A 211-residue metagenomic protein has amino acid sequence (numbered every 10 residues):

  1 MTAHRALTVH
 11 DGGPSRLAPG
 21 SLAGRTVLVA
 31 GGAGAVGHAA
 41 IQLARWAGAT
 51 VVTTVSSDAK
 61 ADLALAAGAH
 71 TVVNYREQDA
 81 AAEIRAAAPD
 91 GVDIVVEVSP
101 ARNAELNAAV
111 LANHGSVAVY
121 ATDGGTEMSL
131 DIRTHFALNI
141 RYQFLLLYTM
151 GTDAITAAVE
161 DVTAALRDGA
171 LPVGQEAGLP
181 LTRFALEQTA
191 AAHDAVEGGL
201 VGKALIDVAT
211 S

Functional and structural regions predicted by a protein language model:
M1-E77: Mid-domain Rossmann-like dinucleotide-binding core that forms the NAD(H)/NADP(H) cofactor-binding site
A23-T26, V92, H114: Phosphate-coordination loops involved in phosphoryl transfer and adenosine-cofactor binding
V55, R102-L171, V208-S211: Glycine-rich phosphate-binding loop and adjacent beta-alpha segment of Rossmann(oid) nucleotide-cofactor-binding
A69, D90-D93, T189: Local beta-strand N-terminus motif with an aromatic residue
V73, D93-V96, A118: N-terminal Rossmann-like NAD(P) cofactor-binding module of classical short-chain dehydrogenase/reductase
D79-P89: Short amphipathic alpha-helix with an adjacent loop that forms part of the alpha/beta core around
T156-S211: C-terminal hydrophobic helical "lid"/dimerization subdomain of Rossmann-like NAD(P)H-dependent oxidoreductases
